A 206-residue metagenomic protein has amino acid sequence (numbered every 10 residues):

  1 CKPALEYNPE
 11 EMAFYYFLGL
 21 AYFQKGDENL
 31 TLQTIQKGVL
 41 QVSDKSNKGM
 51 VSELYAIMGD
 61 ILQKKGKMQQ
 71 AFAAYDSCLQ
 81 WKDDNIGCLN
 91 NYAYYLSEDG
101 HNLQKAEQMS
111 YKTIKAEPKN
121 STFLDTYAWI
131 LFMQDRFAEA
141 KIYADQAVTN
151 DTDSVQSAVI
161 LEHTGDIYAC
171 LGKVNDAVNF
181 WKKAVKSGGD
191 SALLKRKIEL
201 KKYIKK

Functional and structural regions predicted by a protein language model:
P9, S43, G49, D83 (+3 more regions): Short coil turns that delineate tetratricopeptide repeat
F14, N47-K48, L54, C88 (+3 more regions): TPR alpha-solenoid repeat register
F17, M50, I57, N91 (+3 more regions): Canonical tetratricopeptide repeat
L20, D60, Y94-Y95, W129 (+1 more regions): Residue-level recognition of tetratricopeptide repeat
F23, A56, Q63, S97-E98 (+2 more regions): Position-specific recognition of the canonical hydrophobic site in helix A of tetratricopeptide repeat
G26, G66, G100-H101, D135 (+1 more regions): Residue-level detector of the short coil/turn that links helix A to helix B within each tetratricopeptide repeat
